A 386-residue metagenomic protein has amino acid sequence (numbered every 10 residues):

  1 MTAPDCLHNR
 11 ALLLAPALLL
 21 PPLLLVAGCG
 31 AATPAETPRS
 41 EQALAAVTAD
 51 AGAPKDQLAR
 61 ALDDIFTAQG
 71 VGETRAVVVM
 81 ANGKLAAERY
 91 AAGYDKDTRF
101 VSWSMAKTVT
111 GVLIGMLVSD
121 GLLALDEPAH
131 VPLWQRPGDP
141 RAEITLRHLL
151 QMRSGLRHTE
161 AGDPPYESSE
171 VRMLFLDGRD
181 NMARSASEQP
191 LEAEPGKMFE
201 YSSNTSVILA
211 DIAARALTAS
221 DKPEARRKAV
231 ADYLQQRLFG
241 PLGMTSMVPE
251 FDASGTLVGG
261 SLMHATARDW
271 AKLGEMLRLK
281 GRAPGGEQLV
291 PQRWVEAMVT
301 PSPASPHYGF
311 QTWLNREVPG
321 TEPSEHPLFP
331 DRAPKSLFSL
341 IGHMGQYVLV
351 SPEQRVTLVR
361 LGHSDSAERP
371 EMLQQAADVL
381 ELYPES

Functional and structural regions predicted by a protein language model:
V26-G28: C-terminal motif of bacterial Sec signal peptides marking the signal peptidase cleavage site
G30-A32: Bacterial signal peptide processing site
D63-Y94, V348-V350, R355-V359: A short, well-structured edge-of-sheet supersecondary motif
G83, F100-D126, L149, L209-A213 (+1 more regions): Active-site SXXK
K84-R89, P165-E194, A225-M247: Short, charged, amphipathic alpha-helices and their helix-cap/turn boundaries
V101, S119-T159, E188, T218-S261: Active-site helix/loop module of the DD-peptidase/beta-lactamase fold, centered on the serine-lysine SxxK catalytic
T205-A213, S261-R282, Q346-L361: Active-site-proximal alpha-helical segments within enzyme catalytic domains
M244-F251, T300-T357: Active-site Gly/Thr loop motif
